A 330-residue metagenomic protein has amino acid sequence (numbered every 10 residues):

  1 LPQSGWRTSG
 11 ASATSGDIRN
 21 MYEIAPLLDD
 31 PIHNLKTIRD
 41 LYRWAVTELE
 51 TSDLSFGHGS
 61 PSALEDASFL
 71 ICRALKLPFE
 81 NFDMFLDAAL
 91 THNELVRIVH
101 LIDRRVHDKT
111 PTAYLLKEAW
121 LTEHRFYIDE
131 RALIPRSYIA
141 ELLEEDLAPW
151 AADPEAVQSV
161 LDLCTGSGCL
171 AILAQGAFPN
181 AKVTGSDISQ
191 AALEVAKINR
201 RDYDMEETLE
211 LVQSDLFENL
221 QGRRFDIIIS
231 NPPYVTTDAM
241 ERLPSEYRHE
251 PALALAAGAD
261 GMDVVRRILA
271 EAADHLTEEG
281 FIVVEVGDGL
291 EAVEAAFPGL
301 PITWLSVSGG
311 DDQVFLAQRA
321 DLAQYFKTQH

Functional and structural regions predicted by a protein language model:
A11-A13, D17: Acidic, Ala/Val/Gly-enriched low-complexity intrinsically disordered segments
N20-T122: N-terminal auxiliary segments of SAM/dcSAM-dependent transferases
Y42, A67-S68, I98, S167 (+4 more regions): A general structural signal for well-ordered alpha-helical segments in protein cores
S52-G57, D146-P154, D204, L276: Alpha-helix termini
F85-H92, V96-P179, S189-V195: SAM-dependent Rossmann-like transferase core, predominantly class I methyltransferases with a strong bias toward
E144, N180-K182, S186-H330: S-adenosylmethionine
